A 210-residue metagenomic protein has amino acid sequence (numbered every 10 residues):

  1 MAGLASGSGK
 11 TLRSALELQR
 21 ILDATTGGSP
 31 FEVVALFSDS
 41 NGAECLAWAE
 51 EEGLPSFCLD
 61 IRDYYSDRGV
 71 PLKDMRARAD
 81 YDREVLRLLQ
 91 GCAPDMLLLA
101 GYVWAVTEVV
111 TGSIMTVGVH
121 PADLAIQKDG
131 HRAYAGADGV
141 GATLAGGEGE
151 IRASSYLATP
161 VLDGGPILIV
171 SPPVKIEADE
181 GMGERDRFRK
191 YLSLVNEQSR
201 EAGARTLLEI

Functional and structural regions predicted by a protein language model:
M1-I210: One-carbon transfer enzymes
